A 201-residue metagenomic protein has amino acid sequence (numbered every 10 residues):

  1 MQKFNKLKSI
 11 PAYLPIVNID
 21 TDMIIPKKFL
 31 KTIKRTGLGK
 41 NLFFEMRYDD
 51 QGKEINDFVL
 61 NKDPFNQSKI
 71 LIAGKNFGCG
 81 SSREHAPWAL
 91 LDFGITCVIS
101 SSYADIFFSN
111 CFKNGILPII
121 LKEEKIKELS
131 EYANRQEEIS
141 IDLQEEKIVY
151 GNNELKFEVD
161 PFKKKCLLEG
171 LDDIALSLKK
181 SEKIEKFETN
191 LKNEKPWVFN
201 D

Functional and structural regions predicted by a protein language model:
M1-L42: Polybasic, low-complexity association/targeting segments
N18-I19, F77-G78, F162: Short, glycine-/Ser/Thr-/acidic-enriched flexible segments
I25, T32-Q136, L143: Feature captures the catalytic cores and cofactor-binding loops of soluble hydro-lyases/lyases that act on carboxylate
L117-N200: Acidic, glycine-rich flexible loop/linker segments
